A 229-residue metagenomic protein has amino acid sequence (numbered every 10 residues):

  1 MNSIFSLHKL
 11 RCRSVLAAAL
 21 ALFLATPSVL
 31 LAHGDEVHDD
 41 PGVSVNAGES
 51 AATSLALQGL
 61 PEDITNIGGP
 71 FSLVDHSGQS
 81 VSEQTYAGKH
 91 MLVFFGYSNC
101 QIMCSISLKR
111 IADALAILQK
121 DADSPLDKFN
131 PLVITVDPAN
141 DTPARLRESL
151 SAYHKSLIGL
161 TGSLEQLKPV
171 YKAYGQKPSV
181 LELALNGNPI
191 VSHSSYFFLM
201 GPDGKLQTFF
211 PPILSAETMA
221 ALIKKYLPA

Functional and structural regions predicted by a protein language model:
M1-P70, V74, A229: N-terminal targeting signals for export/organelle localization
D35, V81-S82, Q207: Generic structural signal for well-ordered beta-strand positions
G68-G69, M91, S194-S195: Short loop/turn microsegments at loop-to-beta-strand junctions
E83-S107, I111: Short active-site neighborhood of thiol/selenol oxidoreductases, capturing the structured segment around
K89-H90, S107-V133: Conserved helix-turn-beta segment immediately C-terminal to the redox Cys motif in thioredoxin-like folds
S124-N140, S156-E165: Thiol-based oxidoreductase modules, predominantly thioredoxin-like and allied folds used for disulfide exchange
R147-S194: Short, internal strand/loop/helix patches that form the active-site neighborhood or redox-interaction surface
L183-A229: Thiol-/selenol-based redox modules, centered on thioredoxin-like and closely related oxidoreductase domains
